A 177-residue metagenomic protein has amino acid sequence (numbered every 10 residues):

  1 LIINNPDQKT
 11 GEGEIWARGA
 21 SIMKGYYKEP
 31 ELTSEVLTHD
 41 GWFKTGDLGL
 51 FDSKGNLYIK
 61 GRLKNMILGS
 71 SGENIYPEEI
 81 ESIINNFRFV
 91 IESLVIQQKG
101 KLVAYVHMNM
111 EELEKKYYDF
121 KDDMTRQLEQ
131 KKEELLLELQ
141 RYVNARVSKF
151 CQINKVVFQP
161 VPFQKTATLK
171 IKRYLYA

Functional and structural regions predicted by a protein language model:
I2-G69: Conserved ATP-binding/catalytic segment of the ANL
N4, L48, N86-E111: C-terminal boundary motif of the adenylate-forming
I22, N56-I83, E112-Q130, K149-N154: Adenylate-forming
D40, F87-R88, F150: Acidic-histidine catalytic/liganding microenvironments
G55, I84, A104, V156 (+1 more regions): Residue-level signal for inorganic ion chemistry
N65-I67, A104-L113, P160-V161: Short, hydrophobic beta-strand segments
I67, E92, G100, Q140-A177: Conserved C-terminal "lid"/linker of ANL adenylate-forming enzymes
R126-S148: Surface-exposed amphipathic alpha-helical segments in non-transmembrane regions that serve as interaction surfaces
